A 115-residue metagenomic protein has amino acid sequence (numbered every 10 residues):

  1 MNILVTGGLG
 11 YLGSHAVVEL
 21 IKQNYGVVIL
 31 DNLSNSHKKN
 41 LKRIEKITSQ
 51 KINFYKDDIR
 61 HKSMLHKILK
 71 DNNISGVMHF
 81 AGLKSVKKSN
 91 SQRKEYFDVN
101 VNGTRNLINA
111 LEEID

Functional and structural regions predicted by a protein language model:
M1-D115: N-terminal Rossmann-like NAD(P)+-binding domain of SDR-like oxidoreductases, especially those catalyzing
